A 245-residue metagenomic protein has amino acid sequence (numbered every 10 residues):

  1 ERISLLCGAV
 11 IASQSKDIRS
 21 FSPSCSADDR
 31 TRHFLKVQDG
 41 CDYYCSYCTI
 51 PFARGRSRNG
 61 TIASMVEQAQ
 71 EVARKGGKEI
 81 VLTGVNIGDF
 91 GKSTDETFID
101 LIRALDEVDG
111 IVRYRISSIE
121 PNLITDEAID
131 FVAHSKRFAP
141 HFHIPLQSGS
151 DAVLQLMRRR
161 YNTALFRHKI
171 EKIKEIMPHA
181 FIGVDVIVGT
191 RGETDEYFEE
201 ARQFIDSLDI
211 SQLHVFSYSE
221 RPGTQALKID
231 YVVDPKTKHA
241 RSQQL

Functional and structural regions predicted by a protein language model:
E1-D89, E127, F142, A164-E175 (+5 more regions): Proteins enriched for Cys/Gly/acidic motifs involved in redox and nucleic-acid/cofactor modification
I11, F98, V132-A133, A201 (+1 more regions): Short, hinge-like loop/turn segments at secondary-structure boundaries
S22-C25, A53, L154-R158, V186-G189 (+2 more regions): Conserved short-loop catalytic and cofactor-binding motifs
R74-D195: Conserved SAM/AdoMet-binding glycine-rich loop
G91-D106, G110, M157, E220-L245: Radical SAM enzyme [4Fe-4S]-AdoMet core and its adjacent flexible, acidic and glycine-rich loops/tails across
E193, L208-I210: Contiguous mid-protein beta-loop-alpha structural module that forms a pocket-lining wall or clamp of enzyme active
